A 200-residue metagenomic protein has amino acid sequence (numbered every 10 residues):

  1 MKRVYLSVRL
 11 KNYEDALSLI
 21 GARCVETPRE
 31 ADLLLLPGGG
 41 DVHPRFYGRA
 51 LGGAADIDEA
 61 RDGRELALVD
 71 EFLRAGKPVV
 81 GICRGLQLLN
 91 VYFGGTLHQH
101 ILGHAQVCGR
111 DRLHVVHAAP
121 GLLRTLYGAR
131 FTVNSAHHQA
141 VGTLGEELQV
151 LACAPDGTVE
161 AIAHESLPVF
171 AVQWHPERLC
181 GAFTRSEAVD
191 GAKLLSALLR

Functional and structural regions predicted by a protein language model:
M1-I82, V91-Y92, H98, L102-Y127 (+6 more regions): N-terminal beta1-alpha1 cap of cysteine-dependent amidohydrolase-like domains
G85: Conserved SAM-binding loop
